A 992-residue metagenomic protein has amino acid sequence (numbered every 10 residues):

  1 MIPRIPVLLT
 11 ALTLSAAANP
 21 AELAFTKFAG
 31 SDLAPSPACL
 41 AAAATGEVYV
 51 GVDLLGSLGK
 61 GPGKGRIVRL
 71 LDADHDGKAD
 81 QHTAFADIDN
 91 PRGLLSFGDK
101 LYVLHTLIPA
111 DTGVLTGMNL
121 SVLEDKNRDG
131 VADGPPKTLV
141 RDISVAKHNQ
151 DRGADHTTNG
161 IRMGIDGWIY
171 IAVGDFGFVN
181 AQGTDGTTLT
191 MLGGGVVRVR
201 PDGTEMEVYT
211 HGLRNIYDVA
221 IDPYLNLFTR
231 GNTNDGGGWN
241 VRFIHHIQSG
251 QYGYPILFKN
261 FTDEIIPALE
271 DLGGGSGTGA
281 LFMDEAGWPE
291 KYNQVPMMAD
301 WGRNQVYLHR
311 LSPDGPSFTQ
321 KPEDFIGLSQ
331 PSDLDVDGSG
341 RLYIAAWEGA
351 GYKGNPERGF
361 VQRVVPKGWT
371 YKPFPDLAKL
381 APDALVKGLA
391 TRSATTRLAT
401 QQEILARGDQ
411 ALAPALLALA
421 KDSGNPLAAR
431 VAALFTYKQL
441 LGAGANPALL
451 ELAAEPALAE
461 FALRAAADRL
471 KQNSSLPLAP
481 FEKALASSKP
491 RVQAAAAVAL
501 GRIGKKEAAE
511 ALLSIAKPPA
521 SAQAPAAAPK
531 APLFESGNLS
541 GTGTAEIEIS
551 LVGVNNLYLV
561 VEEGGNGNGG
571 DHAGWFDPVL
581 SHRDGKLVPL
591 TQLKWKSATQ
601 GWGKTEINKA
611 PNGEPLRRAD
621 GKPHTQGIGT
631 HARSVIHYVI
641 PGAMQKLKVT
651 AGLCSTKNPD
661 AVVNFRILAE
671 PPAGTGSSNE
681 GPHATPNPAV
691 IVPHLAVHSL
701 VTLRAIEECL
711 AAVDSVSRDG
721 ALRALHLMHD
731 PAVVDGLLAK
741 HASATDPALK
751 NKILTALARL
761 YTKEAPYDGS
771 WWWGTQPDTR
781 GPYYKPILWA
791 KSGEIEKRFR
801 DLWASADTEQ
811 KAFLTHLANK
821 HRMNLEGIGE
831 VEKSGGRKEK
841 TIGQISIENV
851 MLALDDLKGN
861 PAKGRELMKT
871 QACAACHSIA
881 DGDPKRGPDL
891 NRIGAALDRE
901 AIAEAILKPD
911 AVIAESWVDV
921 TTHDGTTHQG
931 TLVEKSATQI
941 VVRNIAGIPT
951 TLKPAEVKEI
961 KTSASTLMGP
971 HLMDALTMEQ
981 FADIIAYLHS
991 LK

Functional and structural regions predicted by a protein language model:
P6-A16: Bacterial N-terminal signal peptides
A17-K387, T395, A399, E403-A406 (+7 more regions): Beta-propeller domains with acidic blade repeats across secreted/periplasmic ectodomains and cytosolic WD/CNH propellers
T278, F360, E866-I879, P888-R892 (+6 more regions): C-type cytochrome heme c attachment motif
P366-D376, Q439, D468, E796-K858 (+1 more regions): Post-cleavage N-terminal segment of exported redox proteins
K372-P375, T395-D409, A428-G442, P447-E451 (+14 more regions): Structural detector for internal amphipathic alpha-helices that build alpha-solenoid repeat scaffolds
K387-G388, A415-S423, A448-E455, P480-S488 (+5 more regions): Alpha-solenoid HEAT/Armadillo-like helical repeat scaffolds in large eukaryotic proteins
P525-N679: Gly-Asp-aromatic-enriched flexible segments
E839-K869, L897-A901, G925-T926, P970-M973: Electrostatic cytochrome c docking/interface patches
